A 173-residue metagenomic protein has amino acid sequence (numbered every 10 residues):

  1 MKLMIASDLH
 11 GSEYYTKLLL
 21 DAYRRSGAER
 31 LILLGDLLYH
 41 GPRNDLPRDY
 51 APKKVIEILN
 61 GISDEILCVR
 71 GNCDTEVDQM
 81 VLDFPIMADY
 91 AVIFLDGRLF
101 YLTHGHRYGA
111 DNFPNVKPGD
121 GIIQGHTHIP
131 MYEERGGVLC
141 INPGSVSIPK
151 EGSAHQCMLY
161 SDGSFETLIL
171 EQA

Functional and structural regions predicted by a protein language model:
K2, V92-D96, E134-G136, C140-A173: Binuclear metal-dependent phosphoesterase catalytic core
K2-L95: Core catalytic region of metal-dependent phosphoesterases/phosphodiesterases, especially metallo-beta-lactamase-like
A6, T103, N142-P143: Thr-Gly-centered strand-to-loop micro-motif
H10-Y14, Y39-G41, N72-Q79, R107-F113 (+2 more regions): Active-site environment of divalent metal-dependent phosphoester hydrolases
I32, L67-V69, G121-I123, L139-I141 (+1 more regions): Hydrophobic/aromatic beta-strand patches that form the interior of the parallel beta-sheet core in alpha/beta enzyme
D83-M131: Internal catalytic-core helix/loop-beta-alpha segment that presents or stabilizes conserved functional determinants
